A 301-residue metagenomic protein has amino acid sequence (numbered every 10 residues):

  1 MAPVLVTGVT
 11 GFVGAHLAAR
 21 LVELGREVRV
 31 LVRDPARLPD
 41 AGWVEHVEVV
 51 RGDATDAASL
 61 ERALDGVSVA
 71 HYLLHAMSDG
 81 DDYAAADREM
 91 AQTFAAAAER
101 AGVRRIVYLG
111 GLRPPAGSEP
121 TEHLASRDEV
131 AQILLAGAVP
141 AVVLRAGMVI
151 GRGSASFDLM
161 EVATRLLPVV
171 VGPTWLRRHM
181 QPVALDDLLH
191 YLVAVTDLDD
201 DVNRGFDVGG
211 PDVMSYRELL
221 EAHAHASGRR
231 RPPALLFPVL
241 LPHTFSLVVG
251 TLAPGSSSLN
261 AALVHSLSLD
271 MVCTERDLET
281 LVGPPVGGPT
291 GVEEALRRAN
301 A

Functional and structural regions predicted by a protein language model:
A2-R26: N-terminal Rossmann NAD(P)H-binding glycine-rich loop of SDR-like oxidoreductase domains
A36-A101, G111-E119: NAD(P)H-binding glycine-rich loop region in Rossmannoid oxidoreductase-like domains and their noncatalytic homologs
A70, L188, L192, V208 (+2 more regions): Non-catalytic, hydrophobic alpha-helical segments
M90, A155-S156, W175-D197, R204-D207: Substrate-positioning beta->alpha
G110, E129-A155, L159-V162: Conserved beta-loop-beta element that borders a ligand/cofactor-binding pocket
T174-R178, R204-V213, A224-G228, L236-V239 (+1 more regions): Glycine-rich Rossmann NAD(P)(H)-binding loop
A224-V272: Terminal hydrophobic/aromatic helix or amphipathic segment near a protein terminus
M271-A301: Amphipathic terminal alpha-helices
